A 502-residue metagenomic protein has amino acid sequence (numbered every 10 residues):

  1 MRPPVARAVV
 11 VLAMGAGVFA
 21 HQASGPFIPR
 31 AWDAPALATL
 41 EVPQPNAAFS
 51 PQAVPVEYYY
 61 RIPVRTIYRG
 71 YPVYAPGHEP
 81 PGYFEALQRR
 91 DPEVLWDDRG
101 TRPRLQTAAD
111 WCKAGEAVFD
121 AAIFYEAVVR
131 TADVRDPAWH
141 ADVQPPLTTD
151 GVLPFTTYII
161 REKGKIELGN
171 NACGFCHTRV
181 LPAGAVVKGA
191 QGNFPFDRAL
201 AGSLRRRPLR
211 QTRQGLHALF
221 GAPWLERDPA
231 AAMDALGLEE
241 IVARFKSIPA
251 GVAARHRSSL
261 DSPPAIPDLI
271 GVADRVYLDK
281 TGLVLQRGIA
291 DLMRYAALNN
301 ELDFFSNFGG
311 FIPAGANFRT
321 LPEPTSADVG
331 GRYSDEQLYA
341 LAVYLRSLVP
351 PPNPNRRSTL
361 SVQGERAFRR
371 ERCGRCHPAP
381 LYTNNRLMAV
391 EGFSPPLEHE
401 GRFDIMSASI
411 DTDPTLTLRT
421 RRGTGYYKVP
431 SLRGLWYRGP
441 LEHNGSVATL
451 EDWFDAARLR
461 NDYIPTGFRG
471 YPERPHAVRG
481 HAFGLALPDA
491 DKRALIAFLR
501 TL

Functional and structural regions predicted by a protein language model:
M1-V9: Bacterial N-terminal signal peptides that target proteins for export
A8-G17: Bacterial N-terminal signal peptides
F19-L502: Periplasmic c-type cytochrome electron-transfer domains
